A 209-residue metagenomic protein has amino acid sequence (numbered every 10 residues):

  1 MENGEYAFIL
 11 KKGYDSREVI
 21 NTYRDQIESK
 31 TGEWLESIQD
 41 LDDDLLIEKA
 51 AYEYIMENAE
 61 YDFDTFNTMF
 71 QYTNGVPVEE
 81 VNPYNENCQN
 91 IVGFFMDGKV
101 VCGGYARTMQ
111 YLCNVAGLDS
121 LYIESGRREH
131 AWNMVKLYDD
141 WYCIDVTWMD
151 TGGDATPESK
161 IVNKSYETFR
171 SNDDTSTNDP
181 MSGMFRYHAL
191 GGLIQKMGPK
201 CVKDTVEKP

Functional and structural regions predicted by a protein language model:
M1-K11, P209: Intrinsically disordered, low-complexity N-terminal segments that are enriched in acidic
K11-G13, K136: Solvent-exposed residues in well-ordered beta-strands and their adjoining turns, especially edge/terminal strands
Y14-G93: Secondary-structure boundary elements
E18, T22, D97-V100, E124: Alpha-helix capping and helix-loop boundary segments enriched in small/acidic/polar residues
I91-Y105: A short, highly charged nucleic-acid-interacting micro-segment common to nuclease and nuclease-linked defense proteins
G103-R170: Hydrophobic/aromatic-rich core segments of domains that either
A155-P209: Low-complexity, Gly/Ser/Thr/Pro-rich intrinsically disordered linker/tail segments
